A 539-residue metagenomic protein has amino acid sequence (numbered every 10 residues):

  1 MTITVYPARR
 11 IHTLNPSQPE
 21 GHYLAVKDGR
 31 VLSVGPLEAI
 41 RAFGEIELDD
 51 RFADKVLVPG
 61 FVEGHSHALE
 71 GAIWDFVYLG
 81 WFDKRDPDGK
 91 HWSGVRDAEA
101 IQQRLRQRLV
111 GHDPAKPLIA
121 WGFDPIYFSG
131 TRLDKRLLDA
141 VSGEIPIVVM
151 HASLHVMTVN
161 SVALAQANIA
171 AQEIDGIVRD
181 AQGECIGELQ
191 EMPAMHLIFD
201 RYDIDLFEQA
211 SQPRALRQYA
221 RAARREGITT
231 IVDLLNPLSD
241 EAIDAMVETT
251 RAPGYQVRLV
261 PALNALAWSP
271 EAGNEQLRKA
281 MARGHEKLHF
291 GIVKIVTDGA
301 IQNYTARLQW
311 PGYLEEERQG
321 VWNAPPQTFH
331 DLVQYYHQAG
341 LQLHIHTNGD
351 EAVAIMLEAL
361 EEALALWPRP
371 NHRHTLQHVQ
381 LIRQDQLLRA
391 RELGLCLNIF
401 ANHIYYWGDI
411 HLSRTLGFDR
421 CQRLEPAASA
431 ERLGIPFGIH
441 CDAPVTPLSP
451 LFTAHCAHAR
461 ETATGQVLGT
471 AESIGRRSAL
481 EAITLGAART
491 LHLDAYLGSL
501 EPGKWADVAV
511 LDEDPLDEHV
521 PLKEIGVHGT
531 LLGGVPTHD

Functional and structural regions predicted by a protein language model:
I3-P7, H12, P16-K27, V31-N274 (+7 more regions): Divalent metal-binding segments
P19, G71-W74, G254, F290 (+5 more regions): Short, solvent-exposed loop/turn segments at the edges of secondary structure
H65, G394, D507: Active-site-proximal glycine-rich helix-loop-beta segment
L105, L109, S142, A171 (+10 more regions): Structural signal for hydrophobic packing residues in well-ordered secondary-structure cores of soluble enzyme domains
T249-A252, R278-H285, W367-R369, A390-E392: Acidic (Asp/Glu)-rich catalytic clusters
A272-R278, T375, R383: Flexible, glycine/threonine-enriched loop-and-boundary segments that flank and lead into catalytic domains of large
K287-T305, L395-Y405: Non-cysteine beta-strand/loop elements that form the S-adenosyl-L-methionine
Q334-H344, N348-H374, H378-V379, Q384-L388 (+3 more regions): His/Asp/Glu-enriched, well-ordered alpha-helical/loop segment that forms or immediately abuts the divalent-metal
